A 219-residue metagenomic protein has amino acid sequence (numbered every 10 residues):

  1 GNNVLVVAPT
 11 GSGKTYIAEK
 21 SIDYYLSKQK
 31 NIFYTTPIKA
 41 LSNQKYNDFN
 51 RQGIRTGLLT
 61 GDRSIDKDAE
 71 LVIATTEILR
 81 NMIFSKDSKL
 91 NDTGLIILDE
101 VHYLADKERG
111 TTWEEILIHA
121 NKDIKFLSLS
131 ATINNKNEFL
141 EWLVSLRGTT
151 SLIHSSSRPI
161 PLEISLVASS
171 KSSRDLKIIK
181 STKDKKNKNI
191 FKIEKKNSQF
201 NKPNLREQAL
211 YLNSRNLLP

Functional and structural regions predicted by a protein language model:
G1-V6, K30, A69, I124-K125: Pre-Walker A (Motif I) flank of P-loop NTPase domains
N2-S21: Walker A/P-loop
T15-K28, D48, E114, I118-H119: Walker A/P-loop NTP-binding motif
T15-Y16, K30-F49, N81, A131-E138: Conserved Walker A/P-loop ATP-binding site and its immediately adjacent core in helicase/helicase-like ATPase domains
L41-L59, E141-R147: Conserved helix-turn-beta segment of the N-terminal RecA-like "Helicase ATP-binding" lobe in SF1/SF2 helicases
G61-G94, A105, I118: Conserved helix/coil segment N-terminal to the catalytic DExD/H
K86-S128: SF2 helicase catalytic motif II
I118, K125-L127, T132-P219: Conserved interdomain linker/interface between the two RecA-like ATPase lobes of SF2 helicase motors
